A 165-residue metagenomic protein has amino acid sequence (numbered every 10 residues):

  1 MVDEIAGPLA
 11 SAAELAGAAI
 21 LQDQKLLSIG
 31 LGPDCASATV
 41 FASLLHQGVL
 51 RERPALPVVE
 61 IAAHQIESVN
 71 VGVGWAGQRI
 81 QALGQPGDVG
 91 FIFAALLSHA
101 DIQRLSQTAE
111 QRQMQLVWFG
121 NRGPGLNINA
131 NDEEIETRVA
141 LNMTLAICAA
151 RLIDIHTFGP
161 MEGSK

Functional and structural regions predicted by a protein language model:
M1-Q22: A short, well-structured juxtamembrane/interface segment
Q22-D23, P86: Structured helix-beta-strand junction loops
D23-Q24, Q113: Glycine-centered short loops/turns at secondary-structure junctions
L31-G163: Glycine-rich phosphate-binding loops that contact phosphosugars or nucleotide phosphates
